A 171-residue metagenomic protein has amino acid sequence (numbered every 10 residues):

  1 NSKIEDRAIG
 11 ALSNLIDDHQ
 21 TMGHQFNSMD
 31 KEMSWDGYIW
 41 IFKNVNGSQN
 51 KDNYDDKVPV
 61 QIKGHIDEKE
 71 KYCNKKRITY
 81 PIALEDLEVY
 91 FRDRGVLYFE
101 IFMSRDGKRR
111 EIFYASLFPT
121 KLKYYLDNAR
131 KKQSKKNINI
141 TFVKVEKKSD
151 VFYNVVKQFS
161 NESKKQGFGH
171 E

Functional and structural regions predicted by a protein language model:
S2, S13, S28, S34 (+6 more regions): Generic serine detector
K3-P81: Catalytic centers of nucleases
A11, D86, V151-N154: Exposed alpha-helical structural elements
W40, C73-K75, L126-R130, V155: Surface-exposed beta-strand edges and their flanking turn/coil or helix-capping segments
Y54-Y124: Elongated alpha-helical scaffolds
E100-K108, N139-K148: Noncatalytic linker/hinge segments flanking ATPase motor cores
A129-F142: E2/UBC-UEV (E2-variant) core
T141-E171: Charge-rich interaction segments
